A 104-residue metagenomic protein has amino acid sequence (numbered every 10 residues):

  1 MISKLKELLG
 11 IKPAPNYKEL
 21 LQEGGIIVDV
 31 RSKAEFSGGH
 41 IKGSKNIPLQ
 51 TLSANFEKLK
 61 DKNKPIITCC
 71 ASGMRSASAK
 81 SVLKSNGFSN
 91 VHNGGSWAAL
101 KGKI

Functional and structural regions predicted by a protein language model:
M1-G25, K33-K64, M74-I104: Rhodanese-like catalytic fold shared by cysteine-dependent sulfurtransferases and DSP/PTP-type phosphatases
D29: N-terminal glycine-rich beta->alpha transition that marks the start or flank of a dinucleotide-binding site
I67: Short active-site loop at a secondary-structure junction that contains or immediately precedes the catalytic residue(s)
C70: Short cysteine clusters
